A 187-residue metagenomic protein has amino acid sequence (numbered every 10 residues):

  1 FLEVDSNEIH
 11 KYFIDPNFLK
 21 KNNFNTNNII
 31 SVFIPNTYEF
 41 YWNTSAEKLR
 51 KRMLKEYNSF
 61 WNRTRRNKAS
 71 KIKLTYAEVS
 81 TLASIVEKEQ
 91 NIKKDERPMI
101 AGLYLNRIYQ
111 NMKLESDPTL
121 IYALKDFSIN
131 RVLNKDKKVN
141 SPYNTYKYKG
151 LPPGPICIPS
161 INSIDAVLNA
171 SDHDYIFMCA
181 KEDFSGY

Functional and structural regions predicted by a protein language model:
F1: Extracytoplasmic/periplasmic/luminal assembly and interaction segments in envelope/secretory/respiratory proteins
V4-Y187: Bacterial extracytoplasmic/cell-wall-associated proteins, especially those involved in peptidoglycan
